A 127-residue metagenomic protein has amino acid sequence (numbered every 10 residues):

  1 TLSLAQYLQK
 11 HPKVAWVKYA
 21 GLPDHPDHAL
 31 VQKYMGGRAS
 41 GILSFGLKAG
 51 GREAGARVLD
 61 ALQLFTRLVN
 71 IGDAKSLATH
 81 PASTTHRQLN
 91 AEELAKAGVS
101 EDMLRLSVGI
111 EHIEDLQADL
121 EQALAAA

Functional and structural regions predicted by a protein language model:
L2-K75, L89-A95: Conserved small-domain helix->loop->beta segment predominantly found in fold-type I
A49-G50, A61, K75-A127: PLP-dependent enzyme catalytic core of the Aspartate aminotransferase-like
